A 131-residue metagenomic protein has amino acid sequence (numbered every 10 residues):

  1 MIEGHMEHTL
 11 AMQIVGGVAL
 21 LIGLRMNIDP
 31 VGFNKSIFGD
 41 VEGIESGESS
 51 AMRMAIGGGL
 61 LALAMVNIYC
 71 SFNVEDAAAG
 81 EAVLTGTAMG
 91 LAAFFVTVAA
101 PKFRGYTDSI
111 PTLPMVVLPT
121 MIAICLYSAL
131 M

Functional and structural regions predicted by a protein language model:
M1-A19, I44-E48: Cytosolic juxtamembrane helix and N-cap/initiation of the first transmembrane helix
T9, G80-V83, Y106-V116: Non-cytosolic membrane-interface motifs at loop->transmembrane helix junctions
I14-S36: N-terminal signal-anchor/start-transfer transmembrane helix
L21, G47-F72, A88-A93: Core segments of alpha-helical transmembrane spans in multipass integral membrane proteins
P30-S49: Cytosolic, membrane-interface loops and tails of multi-pass inner-membrane proteins
L61-A64, I122-M131: Hydrophobic alpha-helical transmembrane segments in multi-pass integral membrane proteins
V83-V98, V117-I124: Hydrophobic alpha-helical membrane segments
F95-L113, A129-M131: Membrane-helix boundary connector in multi-pass membrane proteins
